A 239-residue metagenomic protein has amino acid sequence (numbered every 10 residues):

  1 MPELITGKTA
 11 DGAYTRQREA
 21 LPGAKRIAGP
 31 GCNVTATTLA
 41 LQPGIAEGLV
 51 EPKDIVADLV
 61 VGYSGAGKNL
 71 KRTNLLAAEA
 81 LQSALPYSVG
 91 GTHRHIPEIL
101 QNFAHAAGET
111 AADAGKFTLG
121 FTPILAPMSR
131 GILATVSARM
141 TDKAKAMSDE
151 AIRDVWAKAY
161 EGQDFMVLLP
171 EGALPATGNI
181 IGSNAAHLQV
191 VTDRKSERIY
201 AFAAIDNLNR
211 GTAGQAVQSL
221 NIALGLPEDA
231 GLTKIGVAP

Functional and structural regions predicted by a protein language model:
M1-V89, A111-A112, V191-R194, A230 (+1 more regions): N-terminal Rossmann-like NAD(P) cofactor-binding subdomain of oxidoreductases, focused on the glycine-rich
T35-A36, M147, G211: Residues that form or flank phosphate/diphosphate-binding pockets in enzymes that use nucleotide phosphates
L39-P43, E98-N102, Q215-I222: Alpha-helical scaffold segments in soluble metabolic enzymes
P43-E47, R139, I222-L226: Active-site catalytic microenvironments for nucleophilic, acid-base chemistry
K53, L59, Y63-A201: C-terminal substrate-binding/catalytic lobe of Rossmann-fold NAD(P)-dependent oxidoreductases
A185-L188, T192-P239: NAD(P)-dependent Rossmann-like dehydrogenase/reductase catalytic/cofactor-binding core
